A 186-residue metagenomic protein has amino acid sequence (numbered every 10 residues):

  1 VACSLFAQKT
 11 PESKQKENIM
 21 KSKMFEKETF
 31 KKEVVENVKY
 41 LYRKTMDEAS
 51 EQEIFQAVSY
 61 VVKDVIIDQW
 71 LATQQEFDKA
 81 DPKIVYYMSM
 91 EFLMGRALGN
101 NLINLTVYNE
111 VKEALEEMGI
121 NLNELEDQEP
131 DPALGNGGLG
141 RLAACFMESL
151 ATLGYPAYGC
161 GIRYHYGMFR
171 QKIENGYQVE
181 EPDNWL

Functional and structural regions predicted by a protein language model:
K16-L186: A conserved ligand/cofactor-binding region detector
